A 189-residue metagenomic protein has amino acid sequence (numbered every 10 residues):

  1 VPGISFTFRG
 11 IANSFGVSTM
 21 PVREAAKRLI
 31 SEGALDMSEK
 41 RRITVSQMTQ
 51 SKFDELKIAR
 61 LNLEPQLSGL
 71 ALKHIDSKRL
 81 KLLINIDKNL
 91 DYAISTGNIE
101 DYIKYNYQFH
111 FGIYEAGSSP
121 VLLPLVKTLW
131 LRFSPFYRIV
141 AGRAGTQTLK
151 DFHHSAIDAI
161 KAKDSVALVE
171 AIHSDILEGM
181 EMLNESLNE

Functional and structural regions predicted by a protein language model:
V1-K73, K78, M180, N184-E189: Short linear motifs at protein or domain termini
S14, G145-E189: C-terminal regulatory/effector modules of DNA-binding transcriptional regulators
S31-D36, L129, G145-Q147: Mobile beta-alpha loop/short-helix "lid" or hinge segments that flank ligand
L56, S77-R138, L149-S155, A167-L177: Conserved amphipathic alpha-helical segments that form helical-bundle/coiled-coil interaction surfaces
E64, N106, D164: Acidic active-site catalytic centers that drive phospho-/nucleotidyl reactions and related ester hydrolyses
